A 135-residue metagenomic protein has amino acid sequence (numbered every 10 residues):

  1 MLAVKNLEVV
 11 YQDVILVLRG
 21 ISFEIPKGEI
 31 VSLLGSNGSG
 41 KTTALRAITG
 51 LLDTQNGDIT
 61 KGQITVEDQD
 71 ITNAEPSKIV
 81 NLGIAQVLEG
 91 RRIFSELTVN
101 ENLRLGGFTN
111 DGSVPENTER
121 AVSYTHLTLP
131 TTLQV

Functional and structural regions predicted by a protein language model:
L2-V4, L18: Conserved structural motif at the start of ABC-family nucleotide-binding domains
Q12-D13, V31, L52-Q55, L97-E116 (+1 more regions): ABC-type ATPase nucleotide-binding domains, specifically the catalytic core motifs of the NBD
V31-S32, Q86: Short beta-strand immediately N-terminal to the Walker A/P-loop
L34-S36: The feature captures the beta-strand-to-loop junction immediately N-terminal to the Walker
T49: Helix-to-loop junction immediately C-terminal to a conserved catalytic motif
D53, I59-T60, Q69-R91, P115-T118: ABC ATPase NBD coupling module
Y124-T131: Conserved small/polar residues in nucleotide/adenosyl-binding loops
